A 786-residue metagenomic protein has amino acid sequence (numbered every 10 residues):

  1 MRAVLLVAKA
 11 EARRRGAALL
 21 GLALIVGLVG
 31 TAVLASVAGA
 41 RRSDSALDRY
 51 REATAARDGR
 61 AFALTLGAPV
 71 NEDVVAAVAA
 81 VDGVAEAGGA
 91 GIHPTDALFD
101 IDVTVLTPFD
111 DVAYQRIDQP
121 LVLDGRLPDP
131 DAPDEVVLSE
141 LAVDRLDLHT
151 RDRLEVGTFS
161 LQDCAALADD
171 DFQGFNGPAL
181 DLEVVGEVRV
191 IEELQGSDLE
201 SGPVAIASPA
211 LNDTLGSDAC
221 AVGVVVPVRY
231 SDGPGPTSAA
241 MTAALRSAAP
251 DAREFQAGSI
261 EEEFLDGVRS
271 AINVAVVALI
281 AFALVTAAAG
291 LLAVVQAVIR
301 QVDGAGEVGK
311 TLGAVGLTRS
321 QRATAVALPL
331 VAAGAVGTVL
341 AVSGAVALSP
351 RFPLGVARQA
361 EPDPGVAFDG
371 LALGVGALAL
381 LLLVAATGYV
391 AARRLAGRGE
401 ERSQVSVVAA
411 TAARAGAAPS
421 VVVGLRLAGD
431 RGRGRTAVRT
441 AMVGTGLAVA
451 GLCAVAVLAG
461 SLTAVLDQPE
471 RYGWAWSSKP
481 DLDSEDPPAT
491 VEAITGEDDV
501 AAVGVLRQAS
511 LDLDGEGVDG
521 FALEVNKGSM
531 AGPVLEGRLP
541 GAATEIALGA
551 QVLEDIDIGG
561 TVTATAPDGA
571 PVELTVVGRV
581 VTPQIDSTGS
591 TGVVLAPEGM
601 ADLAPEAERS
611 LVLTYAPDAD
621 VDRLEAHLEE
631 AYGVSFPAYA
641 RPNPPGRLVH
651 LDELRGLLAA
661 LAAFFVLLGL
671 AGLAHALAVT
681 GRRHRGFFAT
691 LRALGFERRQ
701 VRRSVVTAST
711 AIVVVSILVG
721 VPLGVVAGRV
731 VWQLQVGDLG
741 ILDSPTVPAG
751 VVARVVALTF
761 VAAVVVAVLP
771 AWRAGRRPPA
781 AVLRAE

Functional and structural regions predicted by a protein language model:
M1-L24, S45-D48, A55-A56, R300-V326 (+6 more regions): Feature of multi-pass inner-membrane transport and sensor proteins that recognizes transmembrane helices together
M1-L291, V295, R300-G304, R319-S320 (+12 more regions): Membrane transport/envelope proteins' first extracytoplasmic loop
V4, A8, G39, V70 (+22 more regions): General structural feature for long, well-ordered alpha-helical segments within catalytic domains of soluble enzymes
R14-G39, I272-E307, L328-G344, L383-A386 (+5 more regions): Hydrophobic alpha-helical transmembrane segments of multi-pass inner-membrane transport and secretion
A55-N71, A418-A542, A547-Q551, G560-T561 (+1 more regions): Juxtamembrane segments of multi-pass membrane proteins
A90, G157, V185, L312 (+13 more regions): Generic beta-strand/beta-sheet core signal
R151, G316, A341, G559 (+3 more regions): Conserved G/P- and acidic residue-centered "switch" motifs that form tight phosphate/ATP-binding loops in soluble
R609-V612, V634-G728, W732-Q733, G737-P745 (+4 more regions): C-terminal transmembrane helical bundles of large multi-pass transporters and their helix-start/helix-kink determinants
